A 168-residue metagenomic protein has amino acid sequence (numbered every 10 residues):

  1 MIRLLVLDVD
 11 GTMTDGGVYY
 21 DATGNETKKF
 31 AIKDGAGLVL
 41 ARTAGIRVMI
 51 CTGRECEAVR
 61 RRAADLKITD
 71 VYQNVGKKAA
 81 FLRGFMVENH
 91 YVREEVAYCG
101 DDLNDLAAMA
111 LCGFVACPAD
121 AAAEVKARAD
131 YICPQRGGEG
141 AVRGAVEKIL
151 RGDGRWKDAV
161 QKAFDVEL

Functional and structural regions predicted by a protein language model:
M1-A80: Alpha-helical substrate-recognition element adjacent to the catalytic core
G24-K28, D70-Y72, A79-L168: Mg2+-dependent phosphoryl-transfer enzymes with acidic/Ser/Thr/Gly-rich catalytic loops
